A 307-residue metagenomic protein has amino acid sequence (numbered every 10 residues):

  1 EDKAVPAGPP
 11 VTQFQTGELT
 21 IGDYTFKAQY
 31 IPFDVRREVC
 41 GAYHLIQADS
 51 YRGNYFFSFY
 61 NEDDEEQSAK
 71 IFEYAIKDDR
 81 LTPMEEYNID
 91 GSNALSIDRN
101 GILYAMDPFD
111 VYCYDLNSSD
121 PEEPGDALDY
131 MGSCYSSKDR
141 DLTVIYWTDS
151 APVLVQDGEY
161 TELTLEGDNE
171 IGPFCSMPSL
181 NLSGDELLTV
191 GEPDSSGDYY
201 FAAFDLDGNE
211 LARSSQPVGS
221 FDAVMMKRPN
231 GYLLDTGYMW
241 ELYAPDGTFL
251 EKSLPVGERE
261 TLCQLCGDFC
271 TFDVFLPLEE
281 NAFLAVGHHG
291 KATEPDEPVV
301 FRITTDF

Functional and structural regions predicted by a protein language model:
E1-A75, L81, E85-N88, V111: N-terminal "mature head" segments of proteins
F26-V39, R80-Y87, D120-Y130, E159-G172 (+3 more regions): A short beta-strand motif characteristic of beta-propeller blades
C40-D49, I89-N100, L128-L142, E170-L182 (+2 more regions): Repeated scaffold domains used in trafficking and secretory/extracellular systems, primarily beta-propellers
N54, G101-L103, D141-L142, D185-L187 (+2 more regions): Conserved core beta-strand positions within WD40 beta-propeller blades
F57, Y104-A105, I145-Y146, L188-V190 (+2 more regions): Residue position within the beta-strands of beta-propeller blades
D64-F72, F109-Y114, D149-V155, S195-A202 (+2 more regions): Structural motif
A75-D79, D115-S119, Q156-E159, D205-N209 (+2 more regions): Short loop/turn segments that connect beta-strands within beta-propeller blades
D273-F307: Blade-level signature of beta-propeller repeat domains, shared across WD40, Kelch, NHL, RCC1 and BNR/Asp-box propellers
